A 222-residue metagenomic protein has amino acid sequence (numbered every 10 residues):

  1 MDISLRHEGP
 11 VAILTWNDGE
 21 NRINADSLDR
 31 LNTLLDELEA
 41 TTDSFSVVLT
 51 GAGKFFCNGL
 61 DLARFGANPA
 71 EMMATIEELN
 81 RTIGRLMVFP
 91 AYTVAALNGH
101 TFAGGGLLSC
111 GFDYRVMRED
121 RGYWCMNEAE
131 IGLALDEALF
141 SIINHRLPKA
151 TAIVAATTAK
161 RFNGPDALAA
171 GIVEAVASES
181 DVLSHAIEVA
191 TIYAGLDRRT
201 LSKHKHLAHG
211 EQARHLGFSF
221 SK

Functional and structural regions predicted by a protein language model:
M1-G19, A155-G195, K203-H215, F220-K222: Amphipathic alpha-helical segments at domain termini/boundaries
M1-T50: Conserved CoA-thioester-binding segment of acyl-CoA-metabolizing enzymes
S4, G51-T82: Glycine- (often His-adjacent) and acidic-residue-rich active-site loop that binds/positions the CoA thioester
L34-E37, E78-P90: Catalytic-core regions built around general acid/base machinery
L49, L108-C110, A167, A186: Hydrophobic/aromatic residues within transmembrane alpha-helices of multi-pass small-molecule transporters
K54-C57, F102-A103, E211: Short, active-site-adjacent cap segments at secondary-structure transitions
I83-I131: Glycine-rich beta-to-alpha active-site loop
F140-A150: Hydrophobic, secondary-structure "cap" segments at the distal end of domains
